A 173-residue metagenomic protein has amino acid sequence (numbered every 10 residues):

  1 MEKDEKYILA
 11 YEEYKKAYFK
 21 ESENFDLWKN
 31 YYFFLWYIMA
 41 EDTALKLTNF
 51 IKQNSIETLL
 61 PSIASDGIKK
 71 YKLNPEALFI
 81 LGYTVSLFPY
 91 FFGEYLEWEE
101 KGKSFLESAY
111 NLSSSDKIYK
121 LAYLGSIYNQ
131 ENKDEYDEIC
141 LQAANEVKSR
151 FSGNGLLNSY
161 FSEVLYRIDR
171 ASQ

Functional and structural regions predicted by a protein language model:
M1-K20, L27: N-terminal alpha-helical scaffold/docking segments in eukaryotic complex subunits
L9-K16, L45-K70, Y95-A109, K133-R150: Alpha-helical repeat scaffolds
E21-K46, K72-F91, S115-E131, N154-R170: Amphipathic alpha-helical repeat scaffolds of TPR domains
F50, E138-Q173: Intrinsically disordered, low-complexity, charge-biased linker/tail regions
